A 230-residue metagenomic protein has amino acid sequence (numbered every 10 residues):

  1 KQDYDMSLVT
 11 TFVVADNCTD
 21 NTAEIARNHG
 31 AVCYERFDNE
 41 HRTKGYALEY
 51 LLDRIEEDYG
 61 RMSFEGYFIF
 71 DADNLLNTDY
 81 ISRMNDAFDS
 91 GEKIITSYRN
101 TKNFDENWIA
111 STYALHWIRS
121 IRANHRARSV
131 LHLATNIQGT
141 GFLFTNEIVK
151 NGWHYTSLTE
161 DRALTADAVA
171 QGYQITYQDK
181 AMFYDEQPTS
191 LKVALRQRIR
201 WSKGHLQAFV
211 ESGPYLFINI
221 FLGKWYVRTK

Functional and structural regions predicted by a protein language model:
K1-L8: Short, acidic, metal-binding catalytic loop of nucleotide-sugar glycosyltransferases
A15-A23, D38-E40, L75: A conserved acidic beta->alpha catalytic loop
E35-F64, T78-S157, L195, I199-E211: Long helical/loop segments within the catalytic core of UDP-sugar-dependent glycosyltransferases, especially the large
Y67: Short aromatic/hydrophobic "clamp" motif used to bind/position activated sugar donors
D71-L75, A168: The conserved acidic donor/metal-binding loop of glycosyltransferases
H132, T165-Y184: Catalytic donor-sugar/metal-binding loop of nucleotide-sugar-dependent glycosyltransferases
L158-L164: Acidic donor-binding loop at a coil-to-helix junction in glycosyltransferase catalytic cores that engages
K224-K230: Alpha-helical bilayer-embedded segments of polytopic membrane proteins, i.e., transmembrane/intramembrane helices
